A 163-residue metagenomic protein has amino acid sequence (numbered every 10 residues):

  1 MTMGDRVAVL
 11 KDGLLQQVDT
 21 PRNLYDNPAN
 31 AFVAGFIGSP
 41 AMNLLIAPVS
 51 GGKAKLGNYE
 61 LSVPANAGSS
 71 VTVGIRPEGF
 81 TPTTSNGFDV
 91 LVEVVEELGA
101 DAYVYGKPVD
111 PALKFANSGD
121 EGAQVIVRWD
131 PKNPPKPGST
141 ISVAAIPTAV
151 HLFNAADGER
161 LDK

Functional and structural regions predicted by a protein language model:
M1-G4, F36: Hydrophobic Walker B segment
R6, V18-D19, N27: Short, glycine/charged-rich "phosphate-handling" switch motifs in NTP-dependent and phosphotransfer domains
V9-L10, I75: Catalytic metal- and UDP-sugar-binding loop of GT-A-like glycosyltransferases, i.e., residues flanking the conserved
T20, F32, I46-P48, D89-V94: Residues located in well-ordered beta-strands
R22-D26, A34: Short acidic-hydrophobic catalytic motif
P40-M42, K53-K163: Non-catalytic connector elements of ABC transporters
